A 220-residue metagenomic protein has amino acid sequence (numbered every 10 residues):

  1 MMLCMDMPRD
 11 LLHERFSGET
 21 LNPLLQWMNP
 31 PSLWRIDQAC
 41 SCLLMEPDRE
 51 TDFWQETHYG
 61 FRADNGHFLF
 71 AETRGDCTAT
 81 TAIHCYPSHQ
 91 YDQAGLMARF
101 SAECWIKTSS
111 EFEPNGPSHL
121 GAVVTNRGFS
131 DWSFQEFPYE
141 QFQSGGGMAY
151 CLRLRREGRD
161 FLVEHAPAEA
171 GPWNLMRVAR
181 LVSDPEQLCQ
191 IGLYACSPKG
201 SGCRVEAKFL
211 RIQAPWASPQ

Functional and structural regions predicted by a protein language model:
M2-Q220: Extracellular glycan-recognition regions
